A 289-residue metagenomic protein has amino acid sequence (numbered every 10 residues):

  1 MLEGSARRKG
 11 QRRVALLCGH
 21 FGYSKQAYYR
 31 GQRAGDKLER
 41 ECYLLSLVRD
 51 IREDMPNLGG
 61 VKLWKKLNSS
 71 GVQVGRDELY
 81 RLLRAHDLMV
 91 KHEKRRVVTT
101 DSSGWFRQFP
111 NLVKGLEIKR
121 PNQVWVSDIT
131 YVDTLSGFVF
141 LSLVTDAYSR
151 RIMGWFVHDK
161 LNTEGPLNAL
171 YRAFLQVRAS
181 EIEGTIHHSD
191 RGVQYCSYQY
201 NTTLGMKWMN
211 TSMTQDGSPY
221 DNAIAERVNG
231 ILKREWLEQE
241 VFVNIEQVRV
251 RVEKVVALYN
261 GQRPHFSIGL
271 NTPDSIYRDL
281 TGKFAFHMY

Functional and structural regions predicted by a protein language model:
M1-Q11, L45, R49-D54: Short, amphipathic alpha-helical "recognition" segments used to contact nucleic acids or chromatin
L2-Q26, H86: Structured, non-catalytic alpha/beta "coupling" segments that mediate domain-domain communication and provide generic
L17-F21, Y28, V48, L63 (+15 more regions): Mobile genetic element proteins and their domesticated derivatives, centered on retroelements and DNA transposons
C18, K25-R120, S218, T272-T281: Basic, flexible linker segments flanking DNA-binding modules in nucleic acid-interacting mobile-element proteins
Q73-L143, G165-R172, Q176-V177, I182-G184 (+1 more regions): Mobile-element integrase/transposase regions, centering on the N-terminal DNA-binding/Zn-coordinating module
T99-S102, S189-R191, S197-Y198, M213-K233 (+2 more regions): RNase H-like two-metal-ion nuclease catalytic core shared by retroviral integrases and related mobile-element nucleases
D146-A147, V157-N162: A short acidic/small-residue loop/turn micro-motif
G205-M209, I231-Y289: C-terminal domain-tail junction helix/linker
